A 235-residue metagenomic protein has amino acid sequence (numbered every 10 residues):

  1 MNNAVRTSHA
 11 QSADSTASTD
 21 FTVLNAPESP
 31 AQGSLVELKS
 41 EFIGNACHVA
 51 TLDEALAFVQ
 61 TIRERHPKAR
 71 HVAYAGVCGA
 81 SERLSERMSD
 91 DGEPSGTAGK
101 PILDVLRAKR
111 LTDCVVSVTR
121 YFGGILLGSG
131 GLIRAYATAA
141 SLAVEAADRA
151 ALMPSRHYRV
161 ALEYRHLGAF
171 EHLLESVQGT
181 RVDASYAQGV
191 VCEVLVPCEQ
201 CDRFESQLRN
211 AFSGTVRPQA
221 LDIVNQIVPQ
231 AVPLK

Functional and structural regions predicted by a protein language model:
M1-G96, C201, S206, N210 (+1 more regions): C-terminal regulatory domains involved in ligand/effector binding and gene-expression control
L35-S40, A151-L152, S185-Y186: Short, flexible turn/loop "capping" segments at secondary-structure junctions
N45, V72-Y74, D113-V116, R159 (+2 more regions): Structural motif
A98-A147: Active-site beta-strand/loop microenvironment that shapes enzyme catalytic pockets
R149-H166, V194: Short glycine-/aliphatic-rich beta-strand segments at the starts of folded cytosolic domains
A161-G179: Short amphipathic alpha-helix segments
F170-S176, R203-F212: Short amphipathic alpha-helices in soluble, non-transmembrane regions that often serve as interface/regulatory elements
V194-P197, C201: Terminal, non-globular segments
